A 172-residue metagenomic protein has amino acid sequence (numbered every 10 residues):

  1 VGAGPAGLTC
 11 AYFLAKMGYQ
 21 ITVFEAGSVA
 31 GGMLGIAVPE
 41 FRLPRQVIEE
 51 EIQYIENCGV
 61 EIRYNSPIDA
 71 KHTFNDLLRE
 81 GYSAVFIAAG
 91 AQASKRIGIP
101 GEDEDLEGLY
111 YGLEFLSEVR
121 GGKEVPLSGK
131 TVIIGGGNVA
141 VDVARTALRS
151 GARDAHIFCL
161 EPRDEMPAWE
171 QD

Functional and structural regions predicted by a protein language model:
V1-F24, Y64-N75, A93-K95, L113-E170: Rossmann-like dinucleotide/flavin-binding elements
M17-G18, E40, E102-D105, S150: Glycine-rich, phosphate-binding/catalytic loops in enzymes
M33-Y82, W169-D172: N-terminal Rossmann-like dinucleotide/flavin-binding domain of flavoprotein oxidoreductases that bind FAD/FMN
I36, A88, F158-E161: Conserved residues at the C-terminal ends of beta-strands
A88-E104, L109: Flavin (primarily FAD) binding-site architecture
E102-L109, D164-D172: Short acidic, glycine/proline-enriched helix-loop-strand junctions
